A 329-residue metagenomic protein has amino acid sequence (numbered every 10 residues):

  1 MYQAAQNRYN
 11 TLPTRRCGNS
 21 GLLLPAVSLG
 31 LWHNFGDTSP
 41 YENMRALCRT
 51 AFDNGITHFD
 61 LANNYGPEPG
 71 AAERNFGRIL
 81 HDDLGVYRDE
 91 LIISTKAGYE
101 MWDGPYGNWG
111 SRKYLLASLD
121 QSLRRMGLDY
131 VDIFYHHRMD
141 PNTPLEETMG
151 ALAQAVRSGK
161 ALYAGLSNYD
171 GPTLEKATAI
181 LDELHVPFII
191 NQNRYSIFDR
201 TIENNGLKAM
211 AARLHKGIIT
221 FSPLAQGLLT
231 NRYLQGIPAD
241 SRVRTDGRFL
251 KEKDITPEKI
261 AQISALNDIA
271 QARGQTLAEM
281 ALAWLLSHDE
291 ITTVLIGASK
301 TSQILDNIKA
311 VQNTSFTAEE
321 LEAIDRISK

Functional and structural regions predicted by a protein language model:
M1-L91: N-terminal binding-site loop/beta-alpha segment at the start of enzyme catalytic domains that lines or forms
Y2-T11, T143-K329: Beta/alpha (TIM)-barrel catalytic core signal, keyed to glycine-rich beta->alpha loops juxtaposed to Asp/Glu that bind
G18-G36, S94-G107, Y130, Y135: N-terminal small/glycine-rich loop or linker at the start of catalytic domains across soluble metabolic enzymes
P25-L29, F59-L61, L91-T95, F134-H136 (+4 more regions): Hydrophobic faces of well-ordered beta-strands that scaffold small-molecule active sites in alpha/beta enzyme cores
F35-P40, N64-A72, D140-P144, G171-P172 (+1 more regions): Acidic-and-aromatic substrate-binding clefts and catalytic sites of carbohydrate-active enzymes
T38-A51, G110-M126, L174-T178: Short, acidic/polar
L84, D120-D129, G274: Phosphate/pyrophosphate-binding loops at sites that engage ATP/ADP/AMP, CoA/4′-phosphopantetheine, polyphosphate
L123-T143: Active-site groove signature of glycoside hydrolases
